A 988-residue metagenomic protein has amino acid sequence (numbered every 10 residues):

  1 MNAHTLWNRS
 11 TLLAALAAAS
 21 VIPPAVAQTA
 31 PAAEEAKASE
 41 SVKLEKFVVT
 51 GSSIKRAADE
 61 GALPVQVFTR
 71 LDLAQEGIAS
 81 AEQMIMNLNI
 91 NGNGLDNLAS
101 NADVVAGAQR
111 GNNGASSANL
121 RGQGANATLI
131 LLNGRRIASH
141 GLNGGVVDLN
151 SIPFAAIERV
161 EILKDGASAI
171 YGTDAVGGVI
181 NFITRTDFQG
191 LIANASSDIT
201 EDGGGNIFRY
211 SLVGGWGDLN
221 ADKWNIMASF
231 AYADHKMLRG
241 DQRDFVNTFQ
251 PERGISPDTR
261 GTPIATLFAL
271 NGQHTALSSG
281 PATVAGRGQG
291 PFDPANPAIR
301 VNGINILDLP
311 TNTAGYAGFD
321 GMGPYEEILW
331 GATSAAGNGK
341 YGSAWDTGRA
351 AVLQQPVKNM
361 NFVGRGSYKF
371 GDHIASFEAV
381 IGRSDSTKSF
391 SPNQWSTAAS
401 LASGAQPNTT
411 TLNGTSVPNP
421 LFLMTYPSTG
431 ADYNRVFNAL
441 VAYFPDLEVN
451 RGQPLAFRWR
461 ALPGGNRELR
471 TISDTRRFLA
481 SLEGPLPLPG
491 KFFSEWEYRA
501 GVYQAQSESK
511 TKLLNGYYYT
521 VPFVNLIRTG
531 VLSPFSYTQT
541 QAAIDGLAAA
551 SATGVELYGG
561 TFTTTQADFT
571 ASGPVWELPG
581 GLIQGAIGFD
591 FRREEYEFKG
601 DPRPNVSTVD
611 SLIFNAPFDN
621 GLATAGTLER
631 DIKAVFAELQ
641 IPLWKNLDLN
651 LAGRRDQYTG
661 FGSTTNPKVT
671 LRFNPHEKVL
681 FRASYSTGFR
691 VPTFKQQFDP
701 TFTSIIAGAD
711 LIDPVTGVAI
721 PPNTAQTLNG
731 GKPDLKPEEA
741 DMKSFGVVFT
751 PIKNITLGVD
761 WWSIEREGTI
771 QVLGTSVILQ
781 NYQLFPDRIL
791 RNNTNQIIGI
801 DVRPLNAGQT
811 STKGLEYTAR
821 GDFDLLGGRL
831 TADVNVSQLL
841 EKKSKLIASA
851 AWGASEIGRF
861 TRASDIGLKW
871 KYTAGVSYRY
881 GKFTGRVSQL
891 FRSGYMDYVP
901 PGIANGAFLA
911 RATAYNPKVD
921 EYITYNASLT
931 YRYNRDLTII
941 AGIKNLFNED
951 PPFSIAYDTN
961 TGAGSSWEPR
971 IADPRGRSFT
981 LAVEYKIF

Functional and structural regions predicted by a protein language model:
N2-N89, R121, S211, G215 (+3 more regions): N-terminal Sec signal peptide and the immediately downstream disordered periplasmic leader that contains the TonB box
E35, M86-R135: Extracytoplasmic beta-strand/coil segments of soluble accessory domains associated with Gram-negative outer-membrane
Q83-M84, S116-N119, N150, D174-A195 (+1 more regions): N-terminal periplasmic accessory domains that precede and gate Gram-negative outer-membrane beta-barrel machines
R135-K164: Short acidic/polar hinge/loop motifs at secondary-structure boundaries that mediate gating or recognition
S139, D244-P251, T311-V357, V363 (+4 more regions): Surface-exposed, low-complexity loop segments enriched in small/polar and acidic residues
G190-L191, D222-W224, D372-A375, P489-K491 (+7 more regions): Repeated loop/turn-to-beta-strand initiation elements of outer-membrane beta-barrel proteins
T756, W762-P901: Gram-negative outer-membrane beta-barrel transporters
L840, L890-I903, T930-F988: C-terminal beta-signal and adjacent terminal beta-strands/loops of Gram-negative outer-membrane beta-barrel proteins
